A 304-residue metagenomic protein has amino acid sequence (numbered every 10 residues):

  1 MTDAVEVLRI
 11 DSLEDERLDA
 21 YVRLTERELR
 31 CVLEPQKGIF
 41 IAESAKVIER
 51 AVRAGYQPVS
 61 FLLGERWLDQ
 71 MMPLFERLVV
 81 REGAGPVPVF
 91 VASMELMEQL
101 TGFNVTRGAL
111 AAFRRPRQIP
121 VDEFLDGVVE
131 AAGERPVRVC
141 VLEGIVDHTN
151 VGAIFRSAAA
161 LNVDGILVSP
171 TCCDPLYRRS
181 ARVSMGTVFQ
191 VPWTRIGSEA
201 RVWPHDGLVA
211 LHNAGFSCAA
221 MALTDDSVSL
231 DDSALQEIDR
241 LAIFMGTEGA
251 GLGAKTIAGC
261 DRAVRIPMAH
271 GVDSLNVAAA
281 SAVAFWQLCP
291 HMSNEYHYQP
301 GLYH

Functional and structural regions predicted by a protein language model:
M1-R77, C172-C173, Y303: Boundary-proximal intrinsically disordered activation/regulatory segments immediately upstream of a helical core
V5-L8, K46, G83-A84, F90 (+2 more regions): RNA substrate-binding interface of SAM-dependent RNA methyltransferases
R66-L68, M94-L96, T171-C173, I196-E199 (+2 more regions): Short, acidic/turn-prone active-site loops that include or flank metal/cofactor- and phosphate-binding residues
E76-G102, T194: A glycine-rich helix N-cap at a beta->alpha junction
L78-V80, A109, V183-T187, Q236-D239: Short, hinge-like loop/turn segments at secondary-structure boundaries
A111, S157-L161, P175-F189, A254-H304: Structured adenosyl-cofactor binding patch, chiefly the S-adenosyl-L-methionine
A219-V272: Active-site/ligand-binding-proximal alpha/beta "capping" segment
